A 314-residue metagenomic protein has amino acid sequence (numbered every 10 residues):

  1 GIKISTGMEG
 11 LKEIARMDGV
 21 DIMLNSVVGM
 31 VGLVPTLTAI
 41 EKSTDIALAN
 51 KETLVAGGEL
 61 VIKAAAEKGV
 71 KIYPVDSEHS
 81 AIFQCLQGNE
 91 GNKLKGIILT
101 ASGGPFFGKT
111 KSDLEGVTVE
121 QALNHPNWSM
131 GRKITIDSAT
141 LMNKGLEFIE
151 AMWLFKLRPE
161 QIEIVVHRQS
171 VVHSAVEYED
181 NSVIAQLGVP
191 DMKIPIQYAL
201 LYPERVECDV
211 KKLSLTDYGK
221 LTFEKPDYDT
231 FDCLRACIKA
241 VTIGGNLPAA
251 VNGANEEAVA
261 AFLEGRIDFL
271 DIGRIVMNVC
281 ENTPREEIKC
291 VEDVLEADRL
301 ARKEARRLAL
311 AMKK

Functional and structural regions predicted by a protein language model:
G1-K314: Catalytic, metal-anchored helix/loop core of enzyme active sites in primary metabolism
